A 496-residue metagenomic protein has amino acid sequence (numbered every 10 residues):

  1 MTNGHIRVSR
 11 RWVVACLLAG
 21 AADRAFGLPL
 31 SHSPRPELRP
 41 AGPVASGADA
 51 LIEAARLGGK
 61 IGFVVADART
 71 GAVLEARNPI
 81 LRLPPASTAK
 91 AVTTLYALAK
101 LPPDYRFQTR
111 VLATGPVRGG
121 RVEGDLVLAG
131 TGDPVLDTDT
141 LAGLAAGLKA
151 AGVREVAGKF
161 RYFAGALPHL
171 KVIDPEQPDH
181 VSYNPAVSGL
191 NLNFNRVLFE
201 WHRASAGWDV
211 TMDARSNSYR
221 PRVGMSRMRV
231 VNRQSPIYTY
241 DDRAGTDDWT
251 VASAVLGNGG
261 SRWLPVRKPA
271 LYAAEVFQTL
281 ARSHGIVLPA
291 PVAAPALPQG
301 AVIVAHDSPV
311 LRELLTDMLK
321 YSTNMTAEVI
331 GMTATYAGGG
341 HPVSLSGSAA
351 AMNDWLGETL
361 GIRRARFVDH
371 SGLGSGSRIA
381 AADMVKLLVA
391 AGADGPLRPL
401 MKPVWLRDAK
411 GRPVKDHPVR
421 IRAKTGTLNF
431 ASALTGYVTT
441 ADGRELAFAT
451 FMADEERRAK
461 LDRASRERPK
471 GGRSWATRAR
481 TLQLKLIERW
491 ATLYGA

Functional and structural regions predicted by a protein language model:
T2-R7, R11-P29: N-terminal export signals
L28-E53, K100-R363, D442, K460-R466 (+1 more regions): Conserved serine DD-peptidase/penicillin-binding transpeptidase domain and beta-lactam-recognizing active-site
E53-R77: A short, well-structured edge-of-sheet supersecondary motif
G59, A76-Y96: Short active-site loop at a secondary-structure junction that contains or immediately precedes the catalytic residue(s)
V64, V127, T326-V329, R366 (+1 more regions): Structural recognition of the beta-strand scaffold that forms the well-ordered cores of secreted hydrolase catalytic
G71, K90-A97, F160, L190 (+5 more regions): Residue-level preference for non-acidic, small/hydrophobic
R77-L83, W263, S371-G374: A short glycine/serine-rich beta->alpha loop
T335-A496: Small-residue-rich helix-loop
